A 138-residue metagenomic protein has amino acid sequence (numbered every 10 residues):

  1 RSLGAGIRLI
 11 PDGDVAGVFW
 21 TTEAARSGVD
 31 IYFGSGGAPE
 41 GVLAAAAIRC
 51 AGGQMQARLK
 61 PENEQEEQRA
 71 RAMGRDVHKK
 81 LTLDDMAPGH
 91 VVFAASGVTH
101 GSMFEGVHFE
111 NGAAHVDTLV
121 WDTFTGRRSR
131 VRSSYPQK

Functional and structural regions predicted by a protein language model:
R1-A113, D117-D122: An extended, acidic
T123-G126, S133: Non-transmembrane, aqueous-exposed alpha-helical and coiled segments at domain scale
R132, P136-K138: Catalytic, metal-anchored helix/loop core of enzyme active sites in primary metabolism
